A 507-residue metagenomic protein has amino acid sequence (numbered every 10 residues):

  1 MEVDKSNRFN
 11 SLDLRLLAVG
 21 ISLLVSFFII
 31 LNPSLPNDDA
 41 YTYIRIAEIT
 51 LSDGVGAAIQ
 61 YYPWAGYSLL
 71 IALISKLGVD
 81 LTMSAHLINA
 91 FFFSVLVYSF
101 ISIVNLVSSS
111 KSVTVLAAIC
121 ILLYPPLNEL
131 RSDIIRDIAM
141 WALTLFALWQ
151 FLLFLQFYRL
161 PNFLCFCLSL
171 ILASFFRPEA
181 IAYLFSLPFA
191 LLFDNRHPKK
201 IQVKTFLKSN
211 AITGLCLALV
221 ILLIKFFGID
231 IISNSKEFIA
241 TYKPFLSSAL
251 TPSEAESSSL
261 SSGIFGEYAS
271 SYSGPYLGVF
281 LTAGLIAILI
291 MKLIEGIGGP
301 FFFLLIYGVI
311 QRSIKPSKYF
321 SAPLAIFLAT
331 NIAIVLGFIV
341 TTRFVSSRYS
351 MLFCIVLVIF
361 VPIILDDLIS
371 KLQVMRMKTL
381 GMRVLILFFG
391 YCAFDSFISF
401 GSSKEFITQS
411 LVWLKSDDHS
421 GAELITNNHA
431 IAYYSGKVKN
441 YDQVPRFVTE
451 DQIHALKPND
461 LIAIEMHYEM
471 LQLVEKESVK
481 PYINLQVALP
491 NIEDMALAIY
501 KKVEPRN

Functional and structural regions predicted by a protein language model:
L16, L168, A211-L215, I359 (+1 more regions): Signature aromatic-anchored transmembrane alpha helix within multi-pass, membrane-resident enzymes that catalyze glycan
D38, P63, S132-M140: Short acidic/glycine- and proline-prone juxtamembrane loop motifs at membrane-interface regions of multi-pass membrane
E48, L130, D137, L143 (+5 more regions): Hydrophobic/aromatic-rich transmembrane helices and adjacent perimembrane loops
L51, V104, F151, V384-V448 (+1 more regions): Membrane-embedded, lumen/periplasm-facing catalytic core of multi-pass transferases that use lipid-linked donors
Y62-A65, L69, L77-V95, L130 (+1 more regions): Loop-to-helix entry region of an early transmembrane alpha helix in multi-pass inner-membrane enzymes
L87-S108, F146-A147, Y307: Transmembrane-helix motifs of polytopic, lipid-linked glycan transferases
A118, N162-P178, S186-P188: Membrane-interface alpha helices of multi-pass inner-membrane proteins
G274-S321, N331-I332: Hydrophobic, aromatic-rich transmembrane alpha-helices and their immediate juxtamembrane boundary segments
